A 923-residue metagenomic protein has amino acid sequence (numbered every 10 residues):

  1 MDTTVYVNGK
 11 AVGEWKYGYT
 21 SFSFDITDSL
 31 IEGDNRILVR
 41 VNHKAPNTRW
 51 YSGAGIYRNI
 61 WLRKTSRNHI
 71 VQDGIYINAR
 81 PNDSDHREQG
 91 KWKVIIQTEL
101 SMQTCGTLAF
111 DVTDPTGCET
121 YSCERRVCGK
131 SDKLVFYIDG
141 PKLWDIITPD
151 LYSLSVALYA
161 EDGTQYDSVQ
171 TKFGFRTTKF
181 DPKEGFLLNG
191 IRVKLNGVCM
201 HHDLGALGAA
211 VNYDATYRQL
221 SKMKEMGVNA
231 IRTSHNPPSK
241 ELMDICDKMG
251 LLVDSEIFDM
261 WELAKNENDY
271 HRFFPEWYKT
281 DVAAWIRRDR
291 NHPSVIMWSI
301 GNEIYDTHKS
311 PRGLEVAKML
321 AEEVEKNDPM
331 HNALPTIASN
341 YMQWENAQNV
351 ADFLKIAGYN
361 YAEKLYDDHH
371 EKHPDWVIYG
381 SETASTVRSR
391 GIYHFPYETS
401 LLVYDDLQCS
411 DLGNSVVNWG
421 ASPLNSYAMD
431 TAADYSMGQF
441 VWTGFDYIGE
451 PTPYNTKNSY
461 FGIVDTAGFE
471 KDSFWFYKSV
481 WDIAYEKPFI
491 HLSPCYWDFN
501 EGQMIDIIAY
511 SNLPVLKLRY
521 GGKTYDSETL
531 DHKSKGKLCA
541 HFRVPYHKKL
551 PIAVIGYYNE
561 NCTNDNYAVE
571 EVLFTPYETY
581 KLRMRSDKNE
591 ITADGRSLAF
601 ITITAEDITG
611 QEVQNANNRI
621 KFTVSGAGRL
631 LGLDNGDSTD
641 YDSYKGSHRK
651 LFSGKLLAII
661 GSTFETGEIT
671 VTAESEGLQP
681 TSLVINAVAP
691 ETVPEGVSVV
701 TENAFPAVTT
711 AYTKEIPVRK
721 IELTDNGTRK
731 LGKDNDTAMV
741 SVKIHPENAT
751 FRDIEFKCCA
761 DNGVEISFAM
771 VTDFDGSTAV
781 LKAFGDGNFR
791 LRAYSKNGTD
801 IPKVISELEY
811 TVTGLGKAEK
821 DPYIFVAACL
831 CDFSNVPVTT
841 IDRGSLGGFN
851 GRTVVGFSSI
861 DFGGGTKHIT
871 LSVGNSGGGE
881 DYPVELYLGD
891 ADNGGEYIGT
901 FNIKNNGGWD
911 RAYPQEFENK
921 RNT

Functional and structural regions predicted by a protein language model:
M1-D73, Q103, P237, L252-D254 (+5 more regions): Accessory beta-strand-rich segments of carbohydrate-active enzymes
M1-N8, G13-K16, S23, R36 (+7 more regions): Active-site-adjacent substrate/metal-binding segments within catalytic domains of carbohydrate-active enzymes
Y17-S23, A891-N922: Extracellular carbohydrate recognition and processing domains and analogous Trp-centered ligand-binding platforms
D34-Q103, K172-T177, G185, N458 (+8 more regions): Non-catalytic, glycine-rich low-complexity segments
P46, H69, I296-W298, A317-A333 (+4 more regions): Substrate-binding clefts and catalytic carboxylate motifs of secreted carbohydrate-active enzymes
Q97-D181, E665, E676, T681-N686: Extended acidic/polar, glycine-enriched regions that form or flank non-catalytic beta-rich accessory modules
D526-S527, H541-Y546, G556-Y558, E570-L573 (+4 more regions): Extracytoplasmic soluble-region selector
I841-H868, G879-D881, R911-E916: Short beta-strands within extracellular/lumenal beta-sheet-rich domains
